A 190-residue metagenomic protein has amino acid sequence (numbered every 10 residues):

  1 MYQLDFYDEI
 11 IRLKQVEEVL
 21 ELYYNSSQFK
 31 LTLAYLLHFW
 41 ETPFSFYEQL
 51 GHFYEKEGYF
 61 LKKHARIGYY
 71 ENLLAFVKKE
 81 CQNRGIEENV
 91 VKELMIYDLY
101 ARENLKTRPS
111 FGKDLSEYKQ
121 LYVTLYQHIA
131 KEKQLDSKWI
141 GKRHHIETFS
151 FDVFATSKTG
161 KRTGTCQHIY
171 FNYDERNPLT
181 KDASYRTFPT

Functional and structural regions predicted by a protein language model:
M1-F44: A structural motif corresponding to the C-terminal lobe/cap of the Radical SAM core domain
Y2-D8, N25, T42, L61-Y69 (+5 more regions): General structural signal for secondary-structure boundaries
L13, H52, Y59, G68-Y69 (+5 more regions): Intrinsic disorder/low-structure terminal segments
Q15, E48-K56, E93-E103: Short, hydrophobic/amphipathic alpha-helical patches that form generic packing surfaces within helical domains
Q28-N83: An accessory alpha-helical subdomain
K63-W139: Hydrophobic, aromatic-lined core segments that form the binding pocket/scaffold for planar heteroaromatic ligands
E117-T190: Charge-dense, extended regions
